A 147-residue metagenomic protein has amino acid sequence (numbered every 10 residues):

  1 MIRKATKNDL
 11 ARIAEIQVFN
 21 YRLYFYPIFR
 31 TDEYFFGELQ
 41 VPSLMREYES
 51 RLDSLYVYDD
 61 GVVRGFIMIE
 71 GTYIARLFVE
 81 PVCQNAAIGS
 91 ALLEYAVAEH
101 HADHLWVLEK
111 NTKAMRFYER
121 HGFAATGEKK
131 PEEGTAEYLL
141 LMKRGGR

Functional and structural regions predicted by a protein language model:
M1-E15: A short beta-loop-alpha structural element at the N-terminal edge of CoA-dependent acyl/N-acetyltransferase catalytic
V18-M45: Conserved GNAT-fold acetyl-CoA-binding loop/helix
L52-I67: Conserved beta-hairpin
E70-Q84, V107-L108: A short, internal acetyl-CoA/4′-phosphopantetheine-binding micro-motif in the GNAT/acyltransferase core
C83, A87-Y95: Conserved acetyl-CoA pyrophosphate-binding loop and the N-cap/start of the following alpha-helix in GNAT-like
A98-K110: Conserved GNAT acetyl-CoA-binding A-motif
W106-L108, A124-L141: Conserved catalytic-core motifs of GNAT/GCN5-like acyltransferases
Y118, F123: Conserved active-site tyrosine of GNAT-family acetyltransferases
